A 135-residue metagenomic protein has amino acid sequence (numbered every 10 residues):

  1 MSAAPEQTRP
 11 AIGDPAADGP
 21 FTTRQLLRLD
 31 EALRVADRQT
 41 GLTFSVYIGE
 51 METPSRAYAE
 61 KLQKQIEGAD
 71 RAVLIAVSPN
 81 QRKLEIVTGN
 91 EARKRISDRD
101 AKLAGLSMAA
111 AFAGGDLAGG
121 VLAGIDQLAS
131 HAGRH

Functional and structural regions predicted by a protein language model:
M1-A72, P79-H135: A structural boundary signal for the start of the first folded domain, especially the loop/turn and N-capping region
